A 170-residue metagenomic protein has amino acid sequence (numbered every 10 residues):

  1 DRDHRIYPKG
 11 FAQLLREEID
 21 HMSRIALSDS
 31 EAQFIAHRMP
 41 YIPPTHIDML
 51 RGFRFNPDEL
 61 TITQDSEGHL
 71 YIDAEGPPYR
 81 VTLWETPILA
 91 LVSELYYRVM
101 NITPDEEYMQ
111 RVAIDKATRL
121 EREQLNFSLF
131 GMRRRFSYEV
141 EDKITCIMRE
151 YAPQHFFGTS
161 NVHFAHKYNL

Functional and structural regions predicted by a protein language model:
D1-L170: Ordered alpha/beta subdomains of enzyme catalytic regions
